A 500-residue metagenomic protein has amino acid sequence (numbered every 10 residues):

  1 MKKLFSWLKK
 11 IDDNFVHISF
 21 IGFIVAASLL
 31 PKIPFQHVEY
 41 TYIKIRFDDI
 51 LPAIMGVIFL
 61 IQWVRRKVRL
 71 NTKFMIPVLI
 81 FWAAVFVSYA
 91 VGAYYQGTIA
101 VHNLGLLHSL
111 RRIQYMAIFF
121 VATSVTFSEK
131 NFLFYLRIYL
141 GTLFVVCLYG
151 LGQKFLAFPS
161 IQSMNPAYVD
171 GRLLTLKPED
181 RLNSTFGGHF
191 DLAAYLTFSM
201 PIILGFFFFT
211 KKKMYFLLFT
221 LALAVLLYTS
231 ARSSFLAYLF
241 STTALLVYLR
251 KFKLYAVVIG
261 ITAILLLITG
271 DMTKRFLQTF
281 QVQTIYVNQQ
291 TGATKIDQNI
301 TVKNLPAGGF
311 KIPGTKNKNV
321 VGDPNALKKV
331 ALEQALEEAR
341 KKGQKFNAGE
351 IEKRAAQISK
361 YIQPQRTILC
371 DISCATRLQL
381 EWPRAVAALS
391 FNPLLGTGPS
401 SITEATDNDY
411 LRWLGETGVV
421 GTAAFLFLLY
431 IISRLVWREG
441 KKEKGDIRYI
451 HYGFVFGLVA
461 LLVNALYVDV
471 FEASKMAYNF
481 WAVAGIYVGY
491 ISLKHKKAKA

Functional and structural regions predicted by a protein language model:
M1-A93, K130, R137, T210 (+5 more regions): Transmembrane signal-anchor hairpin modules in multi-pass inner-membrane enzymes, especially those that act on
K2-K10, I21, L51-R66, S199-F208 (+3 more regions): Hydrophobic, aromatic-rich transmembrane alpha-helices and their immediate juxtamembrane boundary segments
S19-V25, T220, W437-Y467: Loop-to-helix entry and N-terminal half of a specific, functionally important transmembrane alpha helix in multi-pass
L30-T41, D170-T185, L395-R412: Juxtamembrane membrane-water interface segments that cap and precede transmembrane helices
I43-D48, L107-R112, L182-T197, L414-G418 (+1 more regions): Membrane-interface micro-motifs in multi-pass membrane enzymes
R46-A53, I80, I99-S124, F134: Aromatic-anchored transmembrane helix interface
G56, A83-A90, A117, V121 (+7 more regions): Alpha-helical transmembrane segments of multi-pass inner-membrane proteins
T279-T406, Y410-W413, T417-A424: TM-adjacent membrane-interface loops and short helices in multi-pass inner/ER membrane proteins
